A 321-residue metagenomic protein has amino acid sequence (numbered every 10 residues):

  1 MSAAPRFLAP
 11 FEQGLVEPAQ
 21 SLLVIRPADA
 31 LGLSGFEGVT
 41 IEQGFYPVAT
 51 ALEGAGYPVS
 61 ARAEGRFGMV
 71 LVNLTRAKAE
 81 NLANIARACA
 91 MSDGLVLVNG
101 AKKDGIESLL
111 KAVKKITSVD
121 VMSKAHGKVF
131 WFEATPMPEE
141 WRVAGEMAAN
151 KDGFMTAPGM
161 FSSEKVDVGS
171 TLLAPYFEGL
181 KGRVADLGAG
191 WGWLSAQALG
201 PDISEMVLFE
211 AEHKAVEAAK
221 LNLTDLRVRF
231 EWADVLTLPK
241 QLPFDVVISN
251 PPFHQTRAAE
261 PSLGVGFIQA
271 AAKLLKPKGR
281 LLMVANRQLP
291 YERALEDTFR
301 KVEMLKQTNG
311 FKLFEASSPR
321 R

Functional and structural regions predicted by a protein language model:
A3-E53, V168-S249, Q255: Conserved SAM/SAH cofactor-binding pocket of Class I
G44, A101, E210-K214, L263 (+1 more regions): Short beta->alpha hinge that forms the Motif I/post-I loop of the SAM-binding pocket
P58-F67, W232-L238: Short acidic low-complexity segments
L82-G94, V265-P277: A short glycine-rich, Lys/Arg-flanked "PGG" loop and its adjoining helix->strand segment in the class I
D93-K102, K278-A285: Conserved beta-strand signature within the Rossmann-like core of class I S-adenosyl-L-methionine
K115-A149, A294, K301-R321: Active-site capping/gating segments
S123-K181: SAM-dependent Rossmann-like transferase core, predominantly class I methyltransferases with a strong bias toward
V247-K273: Mobile active-site "lid"/loop adjacent to the S-adenosyl-L-methionine
